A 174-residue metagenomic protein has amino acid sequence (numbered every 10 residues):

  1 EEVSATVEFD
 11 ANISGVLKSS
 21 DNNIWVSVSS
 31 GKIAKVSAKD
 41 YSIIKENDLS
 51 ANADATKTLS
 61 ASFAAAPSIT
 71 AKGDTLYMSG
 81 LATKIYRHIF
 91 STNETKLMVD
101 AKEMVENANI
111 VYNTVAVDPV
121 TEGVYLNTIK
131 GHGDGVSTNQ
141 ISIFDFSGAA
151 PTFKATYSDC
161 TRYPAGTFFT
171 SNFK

Functional and structural regions predicted by a protein language model:
E1, I33-Y41, Y86-S91, V117 (+1 more regions): Hydrophobic/aromatic beta-strand positions that recur at structurally equivalent sites within the blades
E1-S50, I69: Solenoidal tandem-repeat scaffolds enriched in leucines and small polar residues
E2-E8, S42-S60, E94-N107, P151-Y157: A short beta-strand motif characteristic of beta-propeller blades
D10-D21, D54-K72, E106-V117, D159-K174: Repeated scaffold domains used in trafficking and secretory/extracellular systems, primarily beta-propellers
N23-S27, T75-M78, E122-N127: Conserved beta-propeller blade signature
G31-I33, A82-I85, K130-G135: Short glycine/acidic-enriched loop and turn motifs that connect beta-strands
A51, K72-N93: Short helix-loop boundary/capping segments
E94-K96, N113-K174: C-terminal closing repeat unit and adjoining cap/tail of repeat-based domains
